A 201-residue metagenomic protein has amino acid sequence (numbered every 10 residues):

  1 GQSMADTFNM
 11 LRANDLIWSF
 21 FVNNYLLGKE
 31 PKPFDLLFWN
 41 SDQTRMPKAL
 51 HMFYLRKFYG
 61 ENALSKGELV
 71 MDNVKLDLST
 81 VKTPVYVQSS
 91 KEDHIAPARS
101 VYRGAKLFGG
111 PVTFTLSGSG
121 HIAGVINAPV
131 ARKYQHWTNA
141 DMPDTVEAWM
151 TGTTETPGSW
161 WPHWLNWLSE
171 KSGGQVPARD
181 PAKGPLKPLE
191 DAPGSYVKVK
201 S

Functional and structural regions predicted by a protein language model:
G1-M52, K57, A63, S169-S201: Alpha/beta-hydrolase-fold enzymes
K29-L37, V81-T83, A140-T145: Short acidic (Asp/Glu) and glycine-rich catalytic loops that position anionic groups and cofactors
L55, G104, W164: Hydrophobic, well-ordered secondary-structure elements that form the walls of internal hydrophobic environments
M71-K82: The feature captures the conserved acid-bearing segment of alpha/beta-hydrolase catalytic domains
V81, V87-S89, D93: Short beta-strand/loop motif that positions the catalytic acidic residue of the alpha/beta-hydrolase fold
E92-A96, H121-A123: Acidic catalytic loop of the alpha/beta-hydrolase fold
P97-L107, G118: Short alpha-helix in the alpha/beta-hydrolase fold that links the catalytic acid
T113-S201: Catalytic active-site module of serine/aspartate enzymes centered on a nucleophile-bearing elbow/loop
